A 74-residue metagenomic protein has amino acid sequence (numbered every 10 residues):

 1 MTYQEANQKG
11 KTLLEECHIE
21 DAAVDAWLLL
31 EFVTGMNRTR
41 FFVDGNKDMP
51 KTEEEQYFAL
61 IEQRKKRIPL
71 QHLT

Functional and structural regions predicted by a protein language model:
M1-A22: Non-catalytic nucleic-acid substrate-recognition regions in nucleic-acid-modifying enzymes
I19-D25, R38-V43: Short, surface-exposed acidic
E31-T74: Conserved AdoMet
